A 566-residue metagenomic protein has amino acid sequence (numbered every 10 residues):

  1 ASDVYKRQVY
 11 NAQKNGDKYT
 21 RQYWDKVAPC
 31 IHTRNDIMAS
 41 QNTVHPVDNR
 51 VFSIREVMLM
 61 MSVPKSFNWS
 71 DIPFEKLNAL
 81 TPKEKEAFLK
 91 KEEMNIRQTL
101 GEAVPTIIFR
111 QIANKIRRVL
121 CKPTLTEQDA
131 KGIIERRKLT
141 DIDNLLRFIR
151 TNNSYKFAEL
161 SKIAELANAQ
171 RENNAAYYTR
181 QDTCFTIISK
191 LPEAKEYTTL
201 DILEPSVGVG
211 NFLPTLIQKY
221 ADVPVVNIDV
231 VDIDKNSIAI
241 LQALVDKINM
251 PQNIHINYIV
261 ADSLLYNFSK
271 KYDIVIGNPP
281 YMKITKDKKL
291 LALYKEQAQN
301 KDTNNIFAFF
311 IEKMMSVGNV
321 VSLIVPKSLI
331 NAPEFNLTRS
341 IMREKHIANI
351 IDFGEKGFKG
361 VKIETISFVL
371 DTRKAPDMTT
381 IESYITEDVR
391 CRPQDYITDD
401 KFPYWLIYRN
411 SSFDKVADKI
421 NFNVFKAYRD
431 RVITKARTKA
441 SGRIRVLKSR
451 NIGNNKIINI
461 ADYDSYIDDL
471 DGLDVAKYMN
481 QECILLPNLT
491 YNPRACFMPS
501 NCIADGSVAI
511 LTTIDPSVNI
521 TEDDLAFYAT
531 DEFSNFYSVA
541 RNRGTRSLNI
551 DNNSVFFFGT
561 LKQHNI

Functional and structural regions predicted by a protein language model:
A1, Y272, G318, Q481-E482: Short, well-ordered alpha-helix to beta-strand connector turns
S2-D129, K439-I566: C-terminal target-recognition/interaction regions appended to catalytic cores
A87-E93, R97-D222, D229-I248, D262 (+3 more regions): Class I S-adenosyl-L-methionine
Q128-G132, K138, I142-L145, Y155-K156 (+3 more regions): Non-catalytic DNA-recognition/assembly elements of restriction-modification systems
E172-N173, Y177-T186, S206-L216, V225 (+3 more regions): Signature of N6-adenine DNA methyltransferases within the class I
P192-E193, L264, E355-K356, Y491-N492: Short beta-turn/strand-loop junction motif enriched in small, turn-promoting residues
D201, I274, C483-I484: Structural motif
G357-V361, R437, A476: Short glycine/serine/proline-enriched coil/turn segments at secondary-structure junctions
